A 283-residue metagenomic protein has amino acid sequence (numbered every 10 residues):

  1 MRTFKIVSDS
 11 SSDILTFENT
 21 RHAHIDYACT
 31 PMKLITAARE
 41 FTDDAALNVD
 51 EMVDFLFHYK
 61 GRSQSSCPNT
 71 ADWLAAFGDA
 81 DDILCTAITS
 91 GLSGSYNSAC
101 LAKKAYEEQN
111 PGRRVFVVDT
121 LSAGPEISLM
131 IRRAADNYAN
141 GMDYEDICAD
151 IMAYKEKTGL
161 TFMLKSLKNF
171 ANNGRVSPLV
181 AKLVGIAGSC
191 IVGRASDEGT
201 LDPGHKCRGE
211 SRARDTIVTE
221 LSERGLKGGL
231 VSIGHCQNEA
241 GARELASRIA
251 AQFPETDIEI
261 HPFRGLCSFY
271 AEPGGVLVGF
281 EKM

Functional and structural regions predicted by a protein language model:
R2-T3, S10-K33, A38, L92-S95 (+3 more regions): Mixed-charge interfacial surface used for oligomerization/domain docking and macromolecular partner engagement
A38-V49: Cytochrome P450
L47-H58, G193-T200: Short, basic/glycine-rich phosphate-binding loops at helix/coil junctions that contact nucleotide phosphates
M52-F77: Glycine-rich oxoanion-binding loops at beta->alpha junctions
Q64, C85, V117, S232-I233: Short catalytic-loop micro-motif centered on adjacent basic/acidic residues
P68-K103, E107-Q109: Active-site cofactor/cluster-binding pocket
N110-F116: Ligand-binding "clamshell"
